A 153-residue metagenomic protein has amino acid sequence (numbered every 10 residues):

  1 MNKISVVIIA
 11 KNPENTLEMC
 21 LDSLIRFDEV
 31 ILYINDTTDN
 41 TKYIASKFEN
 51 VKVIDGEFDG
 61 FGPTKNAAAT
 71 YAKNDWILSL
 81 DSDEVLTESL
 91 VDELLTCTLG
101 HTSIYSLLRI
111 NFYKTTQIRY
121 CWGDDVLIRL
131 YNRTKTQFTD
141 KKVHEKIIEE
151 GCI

Functional and structural regions predicted by a protein language model:
K3-S5, E29: Cell-envelope/extracellular polymer assembly enzymes that use nucleotide-activated donors
I4, V51-K52, T102: Short, conserved active-site loop motifs that form the nucleotide-linked donor/cofactor pocket
V7-R26: Short, well-formed alpha-helical segments that are part of the catalytic scaffolds of diverse glycosyltransferases
E14, S23, I34-I44, F58 (+1 more regions): A conserved acidic beta->alpha catalytic loop
N35, G56-F58, N74, D81-E84 (+2 more regions): Short acidic donor-binding/metal-coordinating loop in glycosyltransferase active sites
K42-Y71: Conserved donor nucleotide-binding strand/loop of the catalytic core
G62-A69, W76, T87-I153: Catalytic-site signature of metal-activated, phosphate-bearing donor transferases, centered on the GT-A/GT-A-like
